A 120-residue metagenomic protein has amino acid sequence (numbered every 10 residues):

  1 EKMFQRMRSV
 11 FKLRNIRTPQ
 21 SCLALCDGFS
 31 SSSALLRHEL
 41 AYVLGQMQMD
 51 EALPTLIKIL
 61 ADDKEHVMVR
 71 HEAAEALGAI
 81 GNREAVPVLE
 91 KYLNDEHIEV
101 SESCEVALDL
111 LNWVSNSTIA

Functional and structural regions predicted by a protein language model:
E1-K2, S32-S33, K64-H66, E96-H97: Short inter-helical turns and helix N-cap capping residues of alpha-solenoid HEAT/ARM repeat scaffolds
E1-R6, F11, S30: HEAT-repeat alpha-solenoid elements in large eukaryotic scaffold proteins
T18-S30, M49-A61, N82-N94, S115-A120: Amphipathic alpha-helical scaffolding segments comprising HEAT/armadillo-like alpha-solenoid repeats
A61-I80: Short, solvent-exposed interaction modules
S103-A120: Terminal, low-structured helical/coil segments at or just beyond the last alpha-helical repeat
